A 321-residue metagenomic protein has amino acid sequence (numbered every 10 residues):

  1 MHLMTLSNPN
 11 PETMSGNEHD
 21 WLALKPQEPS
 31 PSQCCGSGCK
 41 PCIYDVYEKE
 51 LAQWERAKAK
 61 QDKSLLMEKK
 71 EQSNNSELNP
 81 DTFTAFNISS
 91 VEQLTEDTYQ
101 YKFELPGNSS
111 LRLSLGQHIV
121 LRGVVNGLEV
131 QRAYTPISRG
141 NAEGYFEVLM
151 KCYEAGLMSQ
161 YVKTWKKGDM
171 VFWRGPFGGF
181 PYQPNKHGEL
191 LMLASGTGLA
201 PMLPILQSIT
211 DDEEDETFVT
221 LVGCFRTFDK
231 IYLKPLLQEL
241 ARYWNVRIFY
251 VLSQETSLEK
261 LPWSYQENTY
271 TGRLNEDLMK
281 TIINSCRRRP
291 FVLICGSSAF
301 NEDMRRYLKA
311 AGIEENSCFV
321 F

Functional and structural regions predicted by a protein language model:
L3-G38, C42, P80-T82, V222-F321: Reductase modules of NAD(P)H-dependent flavoproteins
K40-K60: Iron-sulfur (Fe-S) cluster-binding segments and ferredoxin-like electron-carrier domains, especially [2Fe-2S]
W54-N74: Short microdomains enriched in Cys/His and/or Lys/Arg
Q72-M170, P181, G188, F225-T227 (+1 more regions): Ferredoxin-reductase
G116, G198, S297: Short, conserved phosphate/pyrophosphate- and ester-handling motifs at nucleotide-, phospho-/glycolipid
P184-G188, C286-R288: Short helix-loop-beta connector
E189-L191, T220, F291: Structural motif
L199-E213: Histidine-anchored nucleotide/phosphate-binding helix
